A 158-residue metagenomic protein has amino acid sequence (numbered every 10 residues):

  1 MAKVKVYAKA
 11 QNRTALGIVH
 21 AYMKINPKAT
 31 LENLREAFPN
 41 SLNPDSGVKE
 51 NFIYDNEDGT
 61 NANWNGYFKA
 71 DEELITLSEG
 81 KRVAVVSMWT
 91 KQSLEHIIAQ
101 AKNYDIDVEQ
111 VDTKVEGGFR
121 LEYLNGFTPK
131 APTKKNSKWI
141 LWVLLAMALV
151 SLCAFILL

Functional and structural regions predicted by a protein language model:
M1-L158: Intrinsically disordered, charged low-complexity linkers and terminal tails that flank or connect structured domains
